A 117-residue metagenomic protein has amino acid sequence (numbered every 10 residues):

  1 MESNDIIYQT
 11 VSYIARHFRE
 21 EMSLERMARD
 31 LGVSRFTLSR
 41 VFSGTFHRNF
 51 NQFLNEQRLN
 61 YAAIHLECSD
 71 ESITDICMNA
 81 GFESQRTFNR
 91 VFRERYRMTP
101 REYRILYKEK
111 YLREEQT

Functional and structural regions predicted by a protein language model:
Y8-R16, E21-E25, G44-E83, I105-T117: Terminal helix-turn-helix DNA-binding modules in bacterial transcription factors
A28: Short, surface-exposed linear motifs at loops/turns and structural transition points
S34-R35, E83-S84: Short coil turns linking two alpha-helices in DNA-binding domains
L38, F42, T87-F88, F92: Short hydrophobic/aromatic patch on the recognition helix
